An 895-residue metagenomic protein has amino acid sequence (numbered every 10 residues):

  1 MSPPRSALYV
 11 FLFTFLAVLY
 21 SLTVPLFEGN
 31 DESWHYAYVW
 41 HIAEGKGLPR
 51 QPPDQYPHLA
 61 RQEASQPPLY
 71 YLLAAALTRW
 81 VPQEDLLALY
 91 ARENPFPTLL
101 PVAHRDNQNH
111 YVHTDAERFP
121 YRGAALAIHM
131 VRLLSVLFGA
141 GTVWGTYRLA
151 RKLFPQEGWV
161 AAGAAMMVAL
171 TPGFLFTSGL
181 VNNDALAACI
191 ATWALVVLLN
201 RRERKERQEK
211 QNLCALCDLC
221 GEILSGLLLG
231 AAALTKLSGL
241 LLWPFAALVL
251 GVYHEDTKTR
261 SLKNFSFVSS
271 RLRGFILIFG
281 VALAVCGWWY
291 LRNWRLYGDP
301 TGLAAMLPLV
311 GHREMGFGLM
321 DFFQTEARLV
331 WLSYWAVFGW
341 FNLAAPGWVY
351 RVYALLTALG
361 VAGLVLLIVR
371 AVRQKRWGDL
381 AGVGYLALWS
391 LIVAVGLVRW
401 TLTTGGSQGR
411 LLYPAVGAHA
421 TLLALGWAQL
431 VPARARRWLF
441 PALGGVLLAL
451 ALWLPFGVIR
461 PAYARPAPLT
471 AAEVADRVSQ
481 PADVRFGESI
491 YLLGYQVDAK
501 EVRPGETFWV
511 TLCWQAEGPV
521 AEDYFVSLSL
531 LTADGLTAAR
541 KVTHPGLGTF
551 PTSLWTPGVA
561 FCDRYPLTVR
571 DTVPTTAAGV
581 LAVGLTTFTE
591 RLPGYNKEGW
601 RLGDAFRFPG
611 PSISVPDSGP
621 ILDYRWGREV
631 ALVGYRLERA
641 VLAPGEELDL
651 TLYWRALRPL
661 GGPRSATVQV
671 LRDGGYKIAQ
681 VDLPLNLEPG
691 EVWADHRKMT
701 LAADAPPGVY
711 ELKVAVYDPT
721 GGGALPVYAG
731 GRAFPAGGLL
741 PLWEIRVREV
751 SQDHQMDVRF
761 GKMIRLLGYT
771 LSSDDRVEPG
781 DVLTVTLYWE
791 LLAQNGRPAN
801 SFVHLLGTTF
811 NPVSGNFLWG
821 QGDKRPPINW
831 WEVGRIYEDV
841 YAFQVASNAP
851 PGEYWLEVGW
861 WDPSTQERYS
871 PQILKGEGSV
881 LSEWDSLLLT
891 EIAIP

Functional and structural regions predicted by a protein language model:
S6-L8, V102-R118, T146-L170, C189: Transmembrane-helix signature of polytopic, membrane-embedded enzymes that assemble or transfer cell-envelope glycans
L8-F11, L227, F279-L283, A387 (+1 more regions): Signature aromatic-anchored transmembrane alpha helix within multi-pass, membrane-resident enzymes that catalyze glycan
L12, A162-A164, T257, L283 (+1 more regions): Transmembrane alpha-helix segments characteristic of polytopic inner-membrane glycan-assembly/cell-envelope
H41-L134, V310-F317, D321-Q324, W340-W348: Interfacial juxtamembrane loops and adjacent helix segments that form the catalytic/substrate-binding surfaces
G141-R148, L186-R201, L224-L229, A418 (+1 more regions): Specific aromatic-rich, kink-prone transmembrane helix
V197-E203, K210-I223, L242-L283, V372: Perimembrane helix-loop-helix junctions
W294-R370, V484-D498: Membrane-lumen/periplasm interface segments of multi-pass, membrane-embedded glycan/lipid transferases
F456-P895: C-terminal luminal/periplasmic domains and tails of membrane-associated envelope-modifying transferases
